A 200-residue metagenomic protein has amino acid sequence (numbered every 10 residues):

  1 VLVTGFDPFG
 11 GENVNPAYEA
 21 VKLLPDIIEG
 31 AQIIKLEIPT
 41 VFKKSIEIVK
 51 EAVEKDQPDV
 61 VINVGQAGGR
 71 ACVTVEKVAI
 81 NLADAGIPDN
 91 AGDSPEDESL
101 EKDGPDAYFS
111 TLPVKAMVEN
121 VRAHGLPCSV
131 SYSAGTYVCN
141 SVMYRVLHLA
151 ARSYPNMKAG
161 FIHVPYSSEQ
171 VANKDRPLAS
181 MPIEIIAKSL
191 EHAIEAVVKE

Functional and structural regions predicted by a protein language model:
V1-A134, L147-N156, R176-E200: N-terminal catalytic or cofactor-binding beta/alpha core of small enzyme domains
N140-L147: Hydrophobic, aromatic-enriched interface-forming segments
A159: Glycine-rich phosphate/pyrophosphate-binding loops and their adjacent beta-strand/loop elements at enzyme active sites
H163-E169: An accessory alpha-helical subdomain
A172-K174: Short conserved micro-motifs at the rims of enzyme active sites and ligand-binding pockets
